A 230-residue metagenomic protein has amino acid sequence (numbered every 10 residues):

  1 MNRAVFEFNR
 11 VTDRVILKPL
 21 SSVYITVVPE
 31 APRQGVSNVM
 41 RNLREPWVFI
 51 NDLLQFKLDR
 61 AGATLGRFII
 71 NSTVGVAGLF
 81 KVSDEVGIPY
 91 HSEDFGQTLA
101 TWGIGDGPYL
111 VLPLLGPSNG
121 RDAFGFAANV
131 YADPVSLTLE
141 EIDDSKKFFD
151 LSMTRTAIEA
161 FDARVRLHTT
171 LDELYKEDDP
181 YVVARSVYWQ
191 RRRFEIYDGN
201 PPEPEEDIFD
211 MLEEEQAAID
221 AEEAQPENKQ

Functional and structural regions predicted by a protein language model:
M1-R3, K18-S22, V48: Acidic/histidine-rich, surface-exposed loop or edge segments in extracytoplasmic proteins
M1-V11: Mature N-terminal segment immediately following signal peptide/propeptide cleavage in secreted/periplasmic
V11, F49-L53, V187: Amphipathic, soluble alpha-helical interaction motifs
V15-A31: Membrane interface segments of multi-pass transport proteins and intramembrane proteases
Q34: A small/polar active-site loop signature that marks catalytic segments
S37-V39: Beta-rich strand-turn-strand
N42-G120: Mid-length scaffold segments of soluble, non-membrane domains
G103-Q230: A structured, mid-to-C-terminal "fold-capping" secondary-structure block
